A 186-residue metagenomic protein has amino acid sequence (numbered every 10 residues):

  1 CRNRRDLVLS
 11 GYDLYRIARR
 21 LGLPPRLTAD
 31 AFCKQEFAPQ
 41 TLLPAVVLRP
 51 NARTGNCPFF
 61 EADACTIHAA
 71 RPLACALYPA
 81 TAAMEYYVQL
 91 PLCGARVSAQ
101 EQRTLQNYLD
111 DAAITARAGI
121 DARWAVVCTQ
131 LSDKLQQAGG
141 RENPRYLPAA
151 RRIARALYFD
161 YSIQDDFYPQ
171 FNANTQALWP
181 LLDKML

Functional and structural regions predicted by a protein language model:
N3-L186: Short loop/turn segments that flank or connect secondary-structure elements
